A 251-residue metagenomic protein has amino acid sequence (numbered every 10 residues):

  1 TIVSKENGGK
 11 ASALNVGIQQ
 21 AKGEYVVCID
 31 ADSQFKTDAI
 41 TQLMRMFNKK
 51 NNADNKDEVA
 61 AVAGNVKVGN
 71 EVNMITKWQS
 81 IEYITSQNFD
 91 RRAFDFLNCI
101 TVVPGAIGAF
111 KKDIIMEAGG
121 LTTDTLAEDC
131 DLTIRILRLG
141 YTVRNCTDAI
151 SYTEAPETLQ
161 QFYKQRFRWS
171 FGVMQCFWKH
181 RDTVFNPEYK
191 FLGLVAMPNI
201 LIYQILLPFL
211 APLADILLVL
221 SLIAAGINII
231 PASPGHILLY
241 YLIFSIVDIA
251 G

Functional and structural regions predicted by a protein language model:
T1-E6: Acidic donor-binding segment of Leloir-type glycosyltransferases
A11-A13, G23, T37-L126, F167 (+2 more regions): Long helical/loop segments within the catalytic core of UDP-sugar-dependent glycosyltransferases, especially the large
V26: Short aromatic/hydrophobic "clamp" motif used to bind/position activated sugar donors
I29-A31: Active-site acidic Asp-centered loop
L97, E157-G251: Basic/Trp-rich segment in TM-proximal cytosolic loops or flexible interdomain/linker regions
L126-L132: Acidic donor-binding loop at a coil-to-helix junction in glycosyltransferase catalytic cores that engages
T133-S151: Catalytic donor-sugar/metal-binding loop of nucleotide-sugar-dependent glycosyltransferases
T147-Q161: Active-site donor/metal-binding and catalytic loop motifs of nucleotide-sugar-dependent glycosylation enzymes
